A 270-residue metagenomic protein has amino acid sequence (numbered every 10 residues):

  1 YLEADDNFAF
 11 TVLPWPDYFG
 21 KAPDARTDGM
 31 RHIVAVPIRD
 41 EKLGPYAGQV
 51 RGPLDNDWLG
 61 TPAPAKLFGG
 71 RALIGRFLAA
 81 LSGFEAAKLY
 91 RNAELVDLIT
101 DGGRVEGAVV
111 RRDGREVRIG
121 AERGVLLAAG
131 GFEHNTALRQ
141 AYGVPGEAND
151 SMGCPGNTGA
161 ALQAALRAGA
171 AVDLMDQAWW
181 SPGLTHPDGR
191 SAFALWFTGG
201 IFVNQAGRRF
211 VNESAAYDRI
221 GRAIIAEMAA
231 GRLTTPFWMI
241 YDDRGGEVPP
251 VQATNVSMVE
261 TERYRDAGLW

Functional and structural regions predicted by a protein language model:
Y1, I74, L127, N212 (+1 more regions): Structural recognition of the beta-strand scaffold that forms the well-ordered cores of secreted hydrolase catalytic
Y1-D113, T136-A137: Conserved redox-cofactor binding core of oxidoreductases
T11, E106, V117, D173 (+1 more regions): Generic structural signal for well-ordered beta-strand positions
A35, R39, L43, K66-I74 (+6 more regions): Generic structural signal for well-ordered, non-membrane alpha-helical segments in soluble metabolic enzymes
P64, F68, F84, R112-G189: Glycine-rich loop(s) and the adjacent beta-strand/alpha-helix scaffold that form part
V96, D113-R115, G124, G131-E133 (+3 more regions): Short, glycine-/Ser/Thr-/acidic-enriched flexible segments
T158, L162-A164, A168-W270: An anion/pyrophosphate-binding glycine-rich loop and adjacent beta-alpha core in soluble alpha-beta enzymes
